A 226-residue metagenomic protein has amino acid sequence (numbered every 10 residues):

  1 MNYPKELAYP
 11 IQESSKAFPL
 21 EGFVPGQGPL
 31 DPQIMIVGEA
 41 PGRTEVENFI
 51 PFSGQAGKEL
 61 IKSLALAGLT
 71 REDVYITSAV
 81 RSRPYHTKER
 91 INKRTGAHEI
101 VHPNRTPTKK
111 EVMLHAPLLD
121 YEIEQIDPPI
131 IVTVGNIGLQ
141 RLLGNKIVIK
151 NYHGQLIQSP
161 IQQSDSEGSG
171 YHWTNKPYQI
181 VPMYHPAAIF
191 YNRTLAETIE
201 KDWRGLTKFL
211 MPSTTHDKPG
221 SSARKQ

Functional and structural regions predicted by a protein language model:
M1-D217: A polyanion-binding, active-site-adjacent surface
T214-Q226: Short, flexible loop/turn segments with low-complexity composition
